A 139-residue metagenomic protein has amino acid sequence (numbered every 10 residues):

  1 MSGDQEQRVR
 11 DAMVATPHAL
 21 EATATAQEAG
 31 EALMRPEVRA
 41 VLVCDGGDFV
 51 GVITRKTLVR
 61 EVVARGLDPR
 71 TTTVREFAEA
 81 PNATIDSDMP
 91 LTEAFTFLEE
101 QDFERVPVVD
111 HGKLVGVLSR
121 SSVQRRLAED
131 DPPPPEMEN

Functional and structural regions predicted by a protein language model:
M1-N139: Tandem CBS (Cystathionine beta-synthase) repeat/Bateman regulatory domains
